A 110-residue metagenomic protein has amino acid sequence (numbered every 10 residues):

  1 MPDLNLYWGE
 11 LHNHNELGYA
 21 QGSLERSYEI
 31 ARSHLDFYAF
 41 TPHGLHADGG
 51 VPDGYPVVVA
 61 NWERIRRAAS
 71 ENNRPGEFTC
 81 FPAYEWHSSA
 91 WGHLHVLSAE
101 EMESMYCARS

Functional and structural regions predicted by a protein language model:
M1-S110: Extended, charged catalytic domains and RNA/DNA-binding interfaces, predominantly in divalent-metal-using enzymes
